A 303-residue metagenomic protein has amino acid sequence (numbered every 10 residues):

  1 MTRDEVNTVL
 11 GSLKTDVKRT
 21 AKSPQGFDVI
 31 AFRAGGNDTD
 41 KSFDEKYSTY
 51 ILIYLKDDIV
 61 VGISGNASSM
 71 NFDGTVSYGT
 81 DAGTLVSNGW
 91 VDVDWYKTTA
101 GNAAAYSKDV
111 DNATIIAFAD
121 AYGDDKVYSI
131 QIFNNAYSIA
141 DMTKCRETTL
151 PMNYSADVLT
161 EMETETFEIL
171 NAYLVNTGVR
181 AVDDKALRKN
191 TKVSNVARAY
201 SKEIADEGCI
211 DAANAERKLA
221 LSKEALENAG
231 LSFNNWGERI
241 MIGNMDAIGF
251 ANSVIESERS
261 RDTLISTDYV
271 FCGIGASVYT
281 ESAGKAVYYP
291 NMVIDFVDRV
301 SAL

Functional and structural regions predicted by a protein language model:
T2-D57, T80-I132, T267-A283: A cross-family detector of function-defining hotspots
N7, V86, N171, R198-A205 (+2 more regions): Non-transmembrane alpha-helical segments in soluble domains of secreted/periplasmic/extracellular proteins
D16, W95, A199-A213, N234 (+2 more regions): Secretory-pathway/luminal and periplasmic proteins that interact with or process carbohydrate-rich
V17, N71-V76, I139-T143: A short, polar/proline- and glycine-enriched secondary-structure boundary/capping micro-motif
L55-D57, G62-T114, A220-A302: A well-ordered secondary-structure block
A67-V76, L150-E161, G178-N190, D206-D211 (+2 more regions): Second-shell loop/turn segments in exported
A117-A186, S301-L303: Intrinsically disordered, low-complexity, Pro/Ser/Thr/Asn/Gly/Ala-rich spacer/linker segments adjacent to signal
D157-A225, V270-C272: Short, well-ordered surface patches within globular domains
